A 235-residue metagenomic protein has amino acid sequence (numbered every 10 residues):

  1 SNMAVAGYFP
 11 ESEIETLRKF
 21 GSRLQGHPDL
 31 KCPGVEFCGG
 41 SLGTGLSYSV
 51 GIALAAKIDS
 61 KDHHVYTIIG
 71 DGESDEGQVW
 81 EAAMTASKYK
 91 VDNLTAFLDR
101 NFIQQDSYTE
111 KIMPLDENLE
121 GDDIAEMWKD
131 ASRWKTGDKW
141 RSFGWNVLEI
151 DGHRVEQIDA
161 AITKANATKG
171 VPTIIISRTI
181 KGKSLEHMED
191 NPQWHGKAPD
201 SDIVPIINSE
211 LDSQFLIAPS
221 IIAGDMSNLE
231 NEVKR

Functional and structural regions predicted by a protein language model:
S1-Y89: Cofactor-binding active-site loop characterized by glycine-rich and histidine/acidic residues
S60-H63, F102, E110-A161: Conserved thiamine diphosphate
H63-T67, L94, V171-T179: Generic beta-sheet signal
G70-E73, R100, T179: Active-site metal-binding loops of divalent metal-dependent hydrolases
G72-Q78, D151-D159, D225-S227: Active-site glycine- and acidic-residue-rich loops that bind and position anionic ligands or nucleotide-like cofactors
N93-R100, Q104: Short internal beta-strands
V155-S213: Glycine/aspartate-rich loop-and-adjacent alpha/beta segment that forms the canonical ThDP
Q214-R235: Conserved N-terminal beta1-alpha1 strand-loop-helix module at the mouth
